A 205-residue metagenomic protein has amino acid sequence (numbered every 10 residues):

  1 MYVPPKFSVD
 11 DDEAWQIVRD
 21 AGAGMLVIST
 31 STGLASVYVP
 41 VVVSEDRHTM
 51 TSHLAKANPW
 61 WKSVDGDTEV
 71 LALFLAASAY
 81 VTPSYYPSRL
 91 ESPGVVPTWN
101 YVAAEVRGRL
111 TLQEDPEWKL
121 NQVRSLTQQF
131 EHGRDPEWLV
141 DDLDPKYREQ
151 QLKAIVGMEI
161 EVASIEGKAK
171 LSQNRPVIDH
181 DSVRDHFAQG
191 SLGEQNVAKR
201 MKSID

Functional and structural regions predicted by a protein language model:
M1-D205: Binding-site signature for planar aromatic cofactors or substrates
